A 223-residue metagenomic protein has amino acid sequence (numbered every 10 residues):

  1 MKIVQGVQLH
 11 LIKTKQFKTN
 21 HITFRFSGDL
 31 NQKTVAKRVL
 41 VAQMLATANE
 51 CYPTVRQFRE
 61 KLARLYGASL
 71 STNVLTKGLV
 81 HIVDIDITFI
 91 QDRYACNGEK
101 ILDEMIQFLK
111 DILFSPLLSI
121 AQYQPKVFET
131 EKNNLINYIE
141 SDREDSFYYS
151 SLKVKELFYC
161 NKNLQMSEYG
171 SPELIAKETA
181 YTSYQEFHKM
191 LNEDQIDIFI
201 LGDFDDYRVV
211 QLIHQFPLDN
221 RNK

Functional and structural regions predicted by a protein language model:
M1-L65, S171, Y184-K223: His/Glu-rich zincin catalytic helix
I12, K18-L30, A36, R56-D111 (+2 more regions): M16 family metallopeptidases and their MPP-like homologs
A48-C51, R93-C96, S115-Q124: Short, polar/flexible loop-turn hinges at active-site or ligand-entry regions and domain interfaces
R59-E60, S115-I139, K223: Acidic/histidine-enriched alpha-helical segments
L109-S119, Q215-N222: A common structural junction motif
N133, E140-D142, G202-D206: Short acidic/polar capping segments at secondary-structure boundaries
I136-N192: Scaffold signal of the M16-like zinc-metallopeptidase fold and its non-catalytic homologs
